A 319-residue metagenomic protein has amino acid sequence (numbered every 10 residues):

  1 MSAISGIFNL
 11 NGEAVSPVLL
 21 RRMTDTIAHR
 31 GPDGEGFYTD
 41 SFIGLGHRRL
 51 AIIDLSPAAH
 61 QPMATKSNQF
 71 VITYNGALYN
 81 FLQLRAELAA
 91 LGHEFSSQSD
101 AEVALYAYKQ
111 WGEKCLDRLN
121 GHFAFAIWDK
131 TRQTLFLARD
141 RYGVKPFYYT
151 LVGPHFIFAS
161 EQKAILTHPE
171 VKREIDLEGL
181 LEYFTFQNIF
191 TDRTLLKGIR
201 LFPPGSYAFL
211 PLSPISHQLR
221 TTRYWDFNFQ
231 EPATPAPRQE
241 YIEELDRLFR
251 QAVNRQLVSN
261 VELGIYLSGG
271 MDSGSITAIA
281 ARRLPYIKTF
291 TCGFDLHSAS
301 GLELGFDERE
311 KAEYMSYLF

Functional and structural regions predicted by a protein language model:
M1-F319: Cysteine-centered catalytic environments shared across enzyme families
